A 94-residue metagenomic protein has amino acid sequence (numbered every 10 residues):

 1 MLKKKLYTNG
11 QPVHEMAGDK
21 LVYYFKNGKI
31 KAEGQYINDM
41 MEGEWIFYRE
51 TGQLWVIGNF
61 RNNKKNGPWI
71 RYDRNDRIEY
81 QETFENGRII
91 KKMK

Functional and structural regions predicted by a protein language model:
M1-K94: Glycine/tyrosine- and acidic-biased, solvent-exposed loop/turn segments at the edges of beta-strands
